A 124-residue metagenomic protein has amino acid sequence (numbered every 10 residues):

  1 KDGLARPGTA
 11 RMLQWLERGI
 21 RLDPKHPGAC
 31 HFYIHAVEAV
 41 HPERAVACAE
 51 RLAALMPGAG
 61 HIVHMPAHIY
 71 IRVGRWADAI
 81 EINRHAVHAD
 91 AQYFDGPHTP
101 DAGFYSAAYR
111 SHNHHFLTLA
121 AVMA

Functional and structural regions predicted by a protein language model:
R6, A39-V40, V73, A124: Structural motif corresponding to the intra-repeat A-B loop/turn of tetratricopeptide repeats
T9, P42-E43, W76: TPR-repeat structural position
E17, R21, E50, A54 (+1 more regions): Amphipathic alpha-helical segments of tetratricopeptide repeats
K25-P27, A59, Y93, R110: Residue-level recognition of tetratricopeptide repeat
C30-Y33, V63-P66, Y109-R110, H114-L117: TPR repeat positional signature
A36-V37, Y70, A121: Residue at a conserved register position within TPR or TPR-like alpha-solenoid repeats
Q92-A108: Acidic, Ser/Thr-rich low-complexity linear motifs
